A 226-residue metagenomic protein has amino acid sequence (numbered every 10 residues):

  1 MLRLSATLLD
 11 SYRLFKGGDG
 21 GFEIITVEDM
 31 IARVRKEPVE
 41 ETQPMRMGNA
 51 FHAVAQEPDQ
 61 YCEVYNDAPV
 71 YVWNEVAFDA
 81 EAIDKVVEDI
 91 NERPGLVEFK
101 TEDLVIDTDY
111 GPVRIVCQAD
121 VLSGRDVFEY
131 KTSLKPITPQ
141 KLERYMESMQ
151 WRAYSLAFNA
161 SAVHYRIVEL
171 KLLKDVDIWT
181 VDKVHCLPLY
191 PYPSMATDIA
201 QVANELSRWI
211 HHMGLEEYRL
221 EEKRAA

Functional and structural regions predicted by a protein language model:
M1-A119, K223-A226: Metal-dependent nuclease catalytic cores that hydrolyze phosphodiester bonds in DNA/RNA, characterized by
L4, I83, L156-A226: Metal-dependent nuclease catalytic regions and adjoining charged, substrate-binding loops involved in nucleic-acid end
E28-R33, K131-T132, V181-H185: Short acidic (Asp/Glu) and glycine-rich catalytic loops that position anionic groups and cofactors
Q43-R46, M146, S194, D198-Q201: Soluble or luminal CAZymes and related metallo-dependent hydrolases
M45, I106-Q150: Non-catalytic protein-protein interaction segments used by genome-maintenance enzymes to assemble and couple activities
A50, M149-A157: Short amphipathic alpha-helical face segments that pack within enzyme cores and frequently flank/anchor catalytic
E92-L96, S123-D126, F158-S161: Short glycine/proline-enriched coil/turn segments at helix->beta-strand junctions
T101-D103, K131-T132, I167: Short, structured patches in soluble enzyme cores that scaffold and shape functional sites
